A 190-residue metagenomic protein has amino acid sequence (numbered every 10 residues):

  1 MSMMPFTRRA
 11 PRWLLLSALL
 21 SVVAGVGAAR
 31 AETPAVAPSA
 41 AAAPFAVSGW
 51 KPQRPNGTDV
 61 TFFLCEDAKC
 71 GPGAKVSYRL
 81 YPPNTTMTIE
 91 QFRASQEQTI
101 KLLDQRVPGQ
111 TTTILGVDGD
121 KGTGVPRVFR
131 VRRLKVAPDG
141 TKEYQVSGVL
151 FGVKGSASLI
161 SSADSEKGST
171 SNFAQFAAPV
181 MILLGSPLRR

Functional and structural regions predicted by a protein language model:
M1-A10: N-terminal secretory signal peptides that target proteins for export/translocation
W13-G25: Bacterial N-terminal signal peptides
A31-F63: N-terminal "mature-domain start" segment
A42-A43, G49-R54, T111-G122, V149-F151: Short, exposed beta-strand/loop patches in secreted or surface proteins that constitute
A46, F92-T99, N172-V180: Stable alpha-helical elements in mature extracytoplasmic
R54, I100-V107, V180, L184-L188: Sec/Tat-exported extracytoplasmic proteins
D59-E143: Conserved polar/disulfide-associated segments of primarily extracytoplasmic proteins
R127-R190: Short, well-structured beta-strand
